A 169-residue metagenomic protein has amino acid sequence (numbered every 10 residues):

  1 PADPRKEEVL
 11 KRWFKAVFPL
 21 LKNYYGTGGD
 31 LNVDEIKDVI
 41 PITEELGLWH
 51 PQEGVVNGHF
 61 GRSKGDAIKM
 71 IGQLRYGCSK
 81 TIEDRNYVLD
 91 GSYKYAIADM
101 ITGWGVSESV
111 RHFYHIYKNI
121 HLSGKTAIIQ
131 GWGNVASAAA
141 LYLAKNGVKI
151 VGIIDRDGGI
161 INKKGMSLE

Functional and structural regions predicted by a protein language model:
P1-L122: Glycine/serine-rich phosphate-binding loop and adjoining beta1-alpha1 elements at the start of nucleotide-handling
D84-R85, Y93-E169: Glycine-rich phosphate/ribose-binding loops and adjacent secondary-structure elements that form binding surfaces
